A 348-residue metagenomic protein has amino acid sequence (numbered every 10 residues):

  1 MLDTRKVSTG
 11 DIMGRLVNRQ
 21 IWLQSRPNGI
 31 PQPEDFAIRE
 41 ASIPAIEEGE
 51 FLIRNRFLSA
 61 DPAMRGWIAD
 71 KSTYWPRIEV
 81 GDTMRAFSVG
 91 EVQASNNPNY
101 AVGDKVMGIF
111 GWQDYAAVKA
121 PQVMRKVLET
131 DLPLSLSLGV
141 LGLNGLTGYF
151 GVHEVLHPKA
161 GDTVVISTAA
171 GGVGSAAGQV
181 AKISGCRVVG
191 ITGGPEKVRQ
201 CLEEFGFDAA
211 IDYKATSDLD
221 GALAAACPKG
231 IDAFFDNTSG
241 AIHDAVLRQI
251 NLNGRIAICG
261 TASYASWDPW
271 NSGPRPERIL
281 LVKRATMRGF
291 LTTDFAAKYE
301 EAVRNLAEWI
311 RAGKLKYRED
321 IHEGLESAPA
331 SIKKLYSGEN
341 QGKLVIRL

Functional and structural regions predicted by a protein language model:
G14-L16, T293-L348: C-terminal hydrophobic helical "lid"/dimerization subdomain of Rossmann-like NAD(P)H-dependent oxidoreductases
I43-A60, I68-W112: Glycine-rich beta-strand-centered segment in the early N-terminal region that forms part of a ligand/cofactor-binding
M84-E91, N99-T168, K314: NAD(P)H dinucleotide-binding glycine-rich loop of Rossmann-like/cofactor-binding domains, especially the beta1-alpha1
M107, V165, I211, F234-F235: N-terminal Rossmann-like NAD(P) cofactor-binding module of classical short-chain dehydrogenase/reductase
L138-T216: Mid-domain Rossmann-like dinucleotide-binding core that forms the NAD(H)/NADP(H) cofactor-binding site
P158, C227, I250-N251: A generic alpha-to-beta junction signature in SAM-dependent methyltransferases
L202, A241-L315: Glycine-rich phosphate-binding loop and adjacent beta-alpha segment of Rossmann(oid) nucleotide-cofactor-binding
S217-P228: Short amphipathic alpha-helix with an adjacent loop that forms part of the alpha/beta core around
